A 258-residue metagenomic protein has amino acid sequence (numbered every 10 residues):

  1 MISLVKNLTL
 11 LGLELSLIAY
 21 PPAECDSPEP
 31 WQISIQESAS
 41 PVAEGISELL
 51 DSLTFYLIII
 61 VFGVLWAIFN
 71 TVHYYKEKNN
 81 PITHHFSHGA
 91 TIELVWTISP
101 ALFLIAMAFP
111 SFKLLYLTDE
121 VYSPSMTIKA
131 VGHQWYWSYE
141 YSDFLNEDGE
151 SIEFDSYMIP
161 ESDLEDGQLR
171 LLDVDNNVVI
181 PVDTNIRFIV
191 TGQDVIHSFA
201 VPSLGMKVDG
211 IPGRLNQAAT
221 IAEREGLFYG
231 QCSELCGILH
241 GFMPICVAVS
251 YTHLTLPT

Functional and structural regions predicted by a protein language model:
I2-L10, L50, E93: Alpha-helical transmembrane segments and their helix-start/interface "positive-inside/aromatic belt" motifs in integral
T9-E29, I59, W66: Alpha-helical transmembrane segments of integral membrane proteins, especially early/N-terminal helices
L10, H253-L256: N-terminal compositionally biased, intrinsically disordered segments and leader/signal-like regions
A19-S52, V72-L254: Non-transmembrane, membrane-proximal soluble domains of secreted or membrane proteins
S52-F62: Hydrophobic single transmembrane helices highlighted by the model
V64-Y74: Alpha-helical transmembrane segments
